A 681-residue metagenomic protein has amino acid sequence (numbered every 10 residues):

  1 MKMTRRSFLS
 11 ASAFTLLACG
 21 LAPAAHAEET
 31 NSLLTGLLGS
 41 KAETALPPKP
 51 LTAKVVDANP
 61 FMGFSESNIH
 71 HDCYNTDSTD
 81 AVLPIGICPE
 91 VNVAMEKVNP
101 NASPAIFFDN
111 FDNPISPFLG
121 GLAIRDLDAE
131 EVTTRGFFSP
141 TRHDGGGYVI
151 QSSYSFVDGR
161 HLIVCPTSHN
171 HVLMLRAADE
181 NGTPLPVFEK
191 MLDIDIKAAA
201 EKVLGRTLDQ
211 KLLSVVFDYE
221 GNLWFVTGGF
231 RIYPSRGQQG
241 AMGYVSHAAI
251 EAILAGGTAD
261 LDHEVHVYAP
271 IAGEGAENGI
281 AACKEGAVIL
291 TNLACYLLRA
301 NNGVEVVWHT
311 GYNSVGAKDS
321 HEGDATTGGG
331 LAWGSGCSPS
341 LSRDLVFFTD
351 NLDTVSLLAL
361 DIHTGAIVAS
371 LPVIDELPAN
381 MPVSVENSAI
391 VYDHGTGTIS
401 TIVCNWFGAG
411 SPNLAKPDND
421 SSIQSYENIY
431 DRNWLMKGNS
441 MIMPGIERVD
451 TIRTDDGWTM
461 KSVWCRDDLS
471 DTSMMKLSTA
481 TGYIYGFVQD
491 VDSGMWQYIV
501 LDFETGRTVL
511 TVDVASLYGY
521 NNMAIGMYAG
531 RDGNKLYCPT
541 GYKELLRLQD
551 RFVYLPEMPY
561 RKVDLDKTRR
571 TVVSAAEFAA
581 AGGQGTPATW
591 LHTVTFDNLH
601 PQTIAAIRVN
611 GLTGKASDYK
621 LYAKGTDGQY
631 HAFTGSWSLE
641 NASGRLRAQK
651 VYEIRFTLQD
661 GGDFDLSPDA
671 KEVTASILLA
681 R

Functional and structural regions predicted by a protein language model:
M1-T15: N-terminal secretory signal peptides and thylakoid transit peptides that target proteins across membranes
E28-N113, P117-F118, V553-P556: Sequence/structural signature of beta-propeller modules and their immediately flanking N-terminal secretory/stalk
K97-N110, G146-G159, R206-Y219, A276-A282 (+4 more regions): Structural signature of eukaryotic scaffold interfaces centered on beta-propeller domains
G145-Y148, H169, A178-D218, T258-E277: Asp-box/WD-like beta-propeller blade repeats and closely related beta-sheet repeat scaffolds
I374-V383, C465-M474, R507-R531: Conserved blade-ending motifs and adjacent loop-strand segments that build the rim/top face of beta-propeller domains
I399-G506: Loop/turn-rich, solvent-exposed surfaces of beta-rich toroidal or solenoidal domains
M523-E557: Blade-level signature of beta-propeller repeat domains, shared across WD40, Kelch, NHL, RCC1 and BNR/Asp-box propellers
M558-A680: Non-cytosolic beta-sandwich-type ligand-binding/adhesion modules
